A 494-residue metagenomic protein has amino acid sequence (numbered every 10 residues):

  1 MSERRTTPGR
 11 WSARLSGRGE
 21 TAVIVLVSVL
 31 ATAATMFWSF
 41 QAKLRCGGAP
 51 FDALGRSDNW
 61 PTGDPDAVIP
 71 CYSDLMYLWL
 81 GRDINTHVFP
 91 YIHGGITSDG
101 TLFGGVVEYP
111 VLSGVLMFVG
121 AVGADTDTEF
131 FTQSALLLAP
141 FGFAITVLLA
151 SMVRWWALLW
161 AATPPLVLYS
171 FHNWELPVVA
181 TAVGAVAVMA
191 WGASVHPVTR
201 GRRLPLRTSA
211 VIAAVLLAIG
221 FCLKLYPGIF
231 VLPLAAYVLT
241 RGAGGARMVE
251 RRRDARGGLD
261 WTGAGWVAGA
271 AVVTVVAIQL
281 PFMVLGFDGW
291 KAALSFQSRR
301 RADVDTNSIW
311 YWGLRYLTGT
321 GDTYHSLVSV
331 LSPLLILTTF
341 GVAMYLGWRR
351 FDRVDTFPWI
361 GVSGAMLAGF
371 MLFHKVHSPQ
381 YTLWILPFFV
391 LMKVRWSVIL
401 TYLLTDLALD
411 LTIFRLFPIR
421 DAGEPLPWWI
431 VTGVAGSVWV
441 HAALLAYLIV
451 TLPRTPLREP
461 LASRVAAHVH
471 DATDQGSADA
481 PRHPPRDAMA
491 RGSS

Functional and structural regions predicted by a protein language model:
M1-W290, L335-S494: Multi-pass membrane glycosyltransferase architecture that uses lipid-linked
V284-L334: Periplasmic/ER-lumenal interhelical loops and adjacent helix-loop junctions in multi-pass membrane proteins
